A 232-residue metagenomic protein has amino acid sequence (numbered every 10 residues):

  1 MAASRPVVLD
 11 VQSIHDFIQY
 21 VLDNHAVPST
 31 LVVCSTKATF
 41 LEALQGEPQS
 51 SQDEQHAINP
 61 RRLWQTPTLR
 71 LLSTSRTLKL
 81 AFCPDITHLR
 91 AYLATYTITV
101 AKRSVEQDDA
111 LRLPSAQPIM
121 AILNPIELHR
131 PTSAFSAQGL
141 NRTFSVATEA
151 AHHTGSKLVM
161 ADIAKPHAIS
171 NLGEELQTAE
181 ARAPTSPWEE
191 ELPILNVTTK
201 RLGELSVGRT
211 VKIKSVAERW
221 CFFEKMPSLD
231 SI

Functional and structural regions predicted by a protein language model:
M1-I232: N-terminal regions of ATP-driven nucleic-acid and macromolecular assemblies, encompassing P-loop NTP-binding domains
